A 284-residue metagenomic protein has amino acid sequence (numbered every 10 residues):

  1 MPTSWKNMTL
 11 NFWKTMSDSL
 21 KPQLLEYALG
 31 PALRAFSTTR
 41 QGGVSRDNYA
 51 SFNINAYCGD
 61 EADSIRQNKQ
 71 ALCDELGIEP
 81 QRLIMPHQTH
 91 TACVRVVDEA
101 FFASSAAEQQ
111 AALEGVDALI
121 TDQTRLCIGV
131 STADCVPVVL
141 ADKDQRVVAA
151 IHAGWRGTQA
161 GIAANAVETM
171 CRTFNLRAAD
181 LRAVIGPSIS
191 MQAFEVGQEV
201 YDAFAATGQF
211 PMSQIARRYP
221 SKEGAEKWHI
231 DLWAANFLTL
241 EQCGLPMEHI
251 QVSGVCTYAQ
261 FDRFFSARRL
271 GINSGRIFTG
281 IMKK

Functional and structural regions predicted by a protein language model:
P2-K284: Active-site microenvironment for binding and transforming phosphate-containing groups
